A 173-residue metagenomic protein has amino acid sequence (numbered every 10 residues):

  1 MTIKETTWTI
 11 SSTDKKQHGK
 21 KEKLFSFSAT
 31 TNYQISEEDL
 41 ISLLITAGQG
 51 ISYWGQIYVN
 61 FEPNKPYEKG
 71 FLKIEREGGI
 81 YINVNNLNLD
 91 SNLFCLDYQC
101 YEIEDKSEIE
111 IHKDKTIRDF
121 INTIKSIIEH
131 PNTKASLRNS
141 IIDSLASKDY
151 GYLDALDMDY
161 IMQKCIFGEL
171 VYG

Functional and structural regions predicted by a protein language model:
T2-S91, Y98: Long, contiguous N-terminal structural blocks used for assembly/anchoring
T31, I35-D39, S107, I111-D119 (+3 more regions): Alpha-helix boundary/N-cap detector
I41-I45, I121, K125-I128, I142 (+1 more regions): Residue-level detector of alpha-helical secondary structure
G50-W54, P131-A135, G168-Y172: Short secondary-structure junctions and interdomain/linker hinges
D90, C95-K125, I142: Acidic, low-complexity, intrinsically disordered interaction modules
S147-Y172: Acidic, proline/glycine-rich low-complexity IDRs
